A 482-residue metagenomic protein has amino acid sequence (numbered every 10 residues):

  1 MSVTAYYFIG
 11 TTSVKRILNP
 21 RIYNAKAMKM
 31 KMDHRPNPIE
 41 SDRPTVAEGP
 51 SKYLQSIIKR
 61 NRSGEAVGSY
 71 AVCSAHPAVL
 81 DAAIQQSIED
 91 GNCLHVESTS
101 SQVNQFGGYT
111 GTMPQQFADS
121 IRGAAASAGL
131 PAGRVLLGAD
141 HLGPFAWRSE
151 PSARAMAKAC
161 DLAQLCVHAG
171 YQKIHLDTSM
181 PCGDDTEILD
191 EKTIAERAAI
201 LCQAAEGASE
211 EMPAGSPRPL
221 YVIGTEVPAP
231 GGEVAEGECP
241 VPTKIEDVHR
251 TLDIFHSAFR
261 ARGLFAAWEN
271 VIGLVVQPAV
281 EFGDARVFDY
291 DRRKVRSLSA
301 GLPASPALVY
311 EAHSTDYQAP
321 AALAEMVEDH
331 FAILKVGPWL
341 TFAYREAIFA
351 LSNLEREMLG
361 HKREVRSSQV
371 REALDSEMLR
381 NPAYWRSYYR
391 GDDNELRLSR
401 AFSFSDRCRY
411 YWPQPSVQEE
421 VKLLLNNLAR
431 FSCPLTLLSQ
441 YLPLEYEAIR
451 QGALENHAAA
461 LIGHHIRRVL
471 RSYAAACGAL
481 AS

Functional and structural regions predicted by a protein language model:
S2-S41: N-terminal ligand-binding/catalytic initiation module
V67-A71, C93-E97, A132-G138, K173-H175 (+4 more regions): Structural preference for beta-strand elements that scaffold enzyme active sites
V72-V79, G108-S120, W147-L165, A195-R197: Glycine-rich anion/phosphate-binding loops
A82, P151-L162, Y317-D329: Catalytic cores of alpha/beta
A83, D140, D177, M326: Conserved, mostly hydrophobic/aromatic
L94-M113, H175-E191, G283-D284, L442-G452: Glycine-rich, proline-tolerant flexible connector loops at the mouths of alpha/beta enzymes
G111-A139, L189-S216, R292-P306: Alpha-helix-loop-beta-strand connector modules within alpha/beta enzyme cores
S299, P303-A481: Flexible, acidic glycine-rich loops studded with aromatic residues
